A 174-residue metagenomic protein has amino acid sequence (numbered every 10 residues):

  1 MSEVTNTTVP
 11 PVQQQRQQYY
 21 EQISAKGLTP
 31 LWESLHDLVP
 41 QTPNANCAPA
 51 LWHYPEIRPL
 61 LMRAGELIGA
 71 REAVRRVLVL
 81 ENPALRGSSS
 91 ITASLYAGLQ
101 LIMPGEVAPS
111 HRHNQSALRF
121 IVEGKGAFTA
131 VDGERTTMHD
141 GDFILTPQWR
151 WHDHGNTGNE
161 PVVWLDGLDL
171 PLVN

Functional and structural regions predicted by a protein language model:
M1-N82: Transition-metal
E66-P104: A short glycine-rich, His/Asp/Glu-containing loop-to-beta-strand
I68-R71, T137, H154-T157: A general structural signal for short secondary-structure junctions and capping/turn motifs
S88-I91, V107-H113, N156: Short histidine-centered beta-strand/loop micro-motifs that create catalytic or ligand/metal-coordination sites
A97-Q100, A127-T129, G155, G167: A structural feature that tracks compact, well-ordered secondary-structure segments with a strong bias toward
Q100, L118-F120, L145, G158-N174: A short hydrophobic beta-strand segment most commonly corresponding to one strand of the jelly-roll/cupin
M103-D140, T146-R150: A short beta-strand-loop-beta hairpin characteristic of the jelly-roll/cupin
W151-H154, V163: Hydrophobic or amphipathic alpha-helical targeting/insertion segments
